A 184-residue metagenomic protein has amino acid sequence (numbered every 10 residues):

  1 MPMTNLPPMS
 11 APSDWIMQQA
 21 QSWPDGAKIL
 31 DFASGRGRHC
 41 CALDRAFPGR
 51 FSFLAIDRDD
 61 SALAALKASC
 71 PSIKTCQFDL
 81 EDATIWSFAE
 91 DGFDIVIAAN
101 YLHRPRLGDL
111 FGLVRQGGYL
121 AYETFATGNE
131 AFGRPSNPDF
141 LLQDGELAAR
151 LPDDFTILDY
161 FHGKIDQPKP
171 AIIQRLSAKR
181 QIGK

Functional and structural regions predicted by a protein language model:
M1-P24: S-adenosyl-L-methionine
G26-G35: Conserved class I S-adenosyl-L-methionine
R36-P48: Conserved SAM-binding loop of SAM-dependent methyltransferases across substrates and taxa, primarily the Class I
D59: Conserved SAM/SAH-binding beta-strand->alpha-helix loop
W86-I95: A short acidic, Gly/Pro-enriched loop at the edge of an enzyme's catalytic core that lines a small-molecule cofactor
L102-F111: A short, conserved alpha-helix within the catalytic core of class I
G118-A126: Conserved beta-strand signature within the Rossmann-like core of class I S-adenosyl-L-methionine
I165-K184: Core SAM-dependent methyltransferase catalytic element
